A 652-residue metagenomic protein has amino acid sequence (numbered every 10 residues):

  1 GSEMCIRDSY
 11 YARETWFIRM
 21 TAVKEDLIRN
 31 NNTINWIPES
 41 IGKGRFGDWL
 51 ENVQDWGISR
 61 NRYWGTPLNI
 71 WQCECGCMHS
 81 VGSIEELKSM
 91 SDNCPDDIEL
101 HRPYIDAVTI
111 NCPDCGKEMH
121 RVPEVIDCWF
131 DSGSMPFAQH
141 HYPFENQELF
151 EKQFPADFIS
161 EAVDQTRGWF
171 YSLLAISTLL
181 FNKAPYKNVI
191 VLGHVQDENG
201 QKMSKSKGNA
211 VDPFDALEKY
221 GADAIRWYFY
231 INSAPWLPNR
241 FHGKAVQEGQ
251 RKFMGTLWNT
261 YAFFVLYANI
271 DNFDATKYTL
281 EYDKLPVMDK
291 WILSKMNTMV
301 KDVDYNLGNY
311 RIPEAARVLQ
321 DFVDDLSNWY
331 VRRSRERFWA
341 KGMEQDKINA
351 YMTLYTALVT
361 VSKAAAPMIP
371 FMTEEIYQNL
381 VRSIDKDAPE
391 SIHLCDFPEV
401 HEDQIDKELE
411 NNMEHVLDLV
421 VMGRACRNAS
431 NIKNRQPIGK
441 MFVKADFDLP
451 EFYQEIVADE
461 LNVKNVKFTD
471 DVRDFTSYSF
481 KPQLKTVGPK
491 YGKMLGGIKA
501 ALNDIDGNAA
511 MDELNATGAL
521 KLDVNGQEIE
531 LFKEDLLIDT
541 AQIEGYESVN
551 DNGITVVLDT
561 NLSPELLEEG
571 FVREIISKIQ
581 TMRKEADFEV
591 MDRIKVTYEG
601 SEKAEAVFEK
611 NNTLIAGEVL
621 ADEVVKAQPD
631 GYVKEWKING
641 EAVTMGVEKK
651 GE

Functional and structural regions predicted by a protein language model:
G1-I6: Short, small-residue-biased leader/transition segments that mark boundaries at the very start of proteins
R7-T33: Glycine-rich loop/linker segments at domain edges
L27-S40, K277-E281: Short, contiguous pre-domain boundary segments
I37-I41, L237-V246: Short, solvent-exposed helix-loop connector elements
D48-F130, S134-P136, Y142, L180-A222 (+2 more regions): Feature 926 captures the class I aminoacyl-tRNA synthetase adenylation module centered on the KMSKS loop
Q153-D164: A short glycine/serine-rich beta->alpha loop
Y228-I231: Structured mid-domain segments that build the active-site/substrate or prosthetic-cofactor binding neighborhood
